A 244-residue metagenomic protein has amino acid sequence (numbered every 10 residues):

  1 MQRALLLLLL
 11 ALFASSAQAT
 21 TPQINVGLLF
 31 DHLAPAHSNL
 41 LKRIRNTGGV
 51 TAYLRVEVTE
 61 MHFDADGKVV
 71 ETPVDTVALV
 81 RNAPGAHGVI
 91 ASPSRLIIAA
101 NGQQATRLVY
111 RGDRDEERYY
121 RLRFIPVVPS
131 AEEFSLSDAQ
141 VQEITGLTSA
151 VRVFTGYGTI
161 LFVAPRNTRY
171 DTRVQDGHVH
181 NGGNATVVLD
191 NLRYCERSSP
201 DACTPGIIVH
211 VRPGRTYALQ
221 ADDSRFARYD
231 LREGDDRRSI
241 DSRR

Functional and structural regions predicted by a protein language model:
M1-A4: Positively charged n-region of N-terminal signal peptides that target proteins for export
L6-F13: Bacterial N-terminal signal peptides
T20-A52, R166-D176, I208-V211: Beta-sheet-dominated interaction scaffolds and their linkers
K42-G48, Y110, H178-A185, N191: Asparagine-centered strand-capping/turn motif at beta-strand->loop junctions
L54-P84, I125, N184-P200: Short acidic, flexible loop segments centered on an aromatic residue
M61, R111-T168, R225-R244: Terminal connector regions
D75-D113, P200-F226: Intrinsically disordered, low-complexity Pro/Gly/Ser/Thr-rich segments with frequent PxxP/GP/PP motifs and embedded
G182-N184, L192, S198-R244: Long terminal accessory segments
